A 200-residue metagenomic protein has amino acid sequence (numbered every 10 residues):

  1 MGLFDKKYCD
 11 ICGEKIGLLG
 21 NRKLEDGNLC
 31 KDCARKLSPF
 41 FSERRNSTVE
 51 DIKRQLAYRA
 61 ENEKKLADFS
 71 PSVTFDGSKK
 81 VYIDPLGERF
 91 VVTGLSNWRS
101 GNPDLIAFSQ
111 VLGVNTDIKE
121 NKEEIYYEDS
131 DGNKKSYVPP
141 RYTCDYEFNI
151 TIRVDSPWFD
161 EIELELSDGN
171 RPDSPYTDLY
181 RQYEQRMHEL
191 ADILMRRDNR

Functional and structural regions predicted by a protein language model:
L3-F4, L19: Short, aromatic- and cysteine-enriched interfacial helices/patches that mediate contacts at lipid membranes
F4-C9, G27: Residues immediately within or flanking Cys/His clusters that coordinate Zn2+ in small zinc-binding modules
C9-C12, C30-C33: Short cysteine-rich clusters marking metal-coordination/redox-active sites
K15-L18, C33-K36: Cys/His-rich metal-chelating microdomains
L19-N28: Short linker/helix segments within small regulatory modules
L37-G101: Anionic N-terminal interaction surfaces
S100-L112: Short coil-to-beta-strand transition motifs
V114-R200: Acidic, Ser/Thr- and proline-rich intrinsically disordered linker/docking segments of eukaryotic scaffolds
